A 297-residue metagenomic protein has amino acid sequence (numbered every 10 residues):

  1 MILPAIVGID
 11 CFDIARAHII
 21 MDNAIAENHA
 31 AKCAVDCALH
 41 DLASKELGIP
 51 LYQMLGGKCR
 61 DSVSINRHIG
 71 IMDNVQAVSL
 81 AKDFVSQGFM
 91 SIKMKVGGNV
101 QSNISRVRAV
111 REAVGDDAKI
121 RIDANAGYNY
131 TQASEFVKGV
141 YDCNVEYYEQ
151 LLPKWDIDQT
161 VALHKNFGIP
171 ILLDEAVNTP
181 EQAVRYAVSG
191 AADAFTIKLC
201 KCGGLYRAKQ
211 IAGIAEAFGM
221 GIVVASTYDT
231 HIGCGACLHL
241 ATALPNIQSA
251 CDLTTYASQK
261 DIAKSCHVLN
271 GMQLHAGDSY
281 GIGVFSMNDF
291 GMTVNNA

Functional and structural regions predicted by a protein language model:
M1-E46: Metal- or metallocofactor-binding catalytic centers and their adjacent structured scaffolds across diverse enzyme
I2, V35, G48, I92 (+7 more regions): Conserved, mostly hydrophobic/aromatic
L3-C11, A26, S86, E112-D116 (+5 more regions): Generic secondary-structure signature for well-ordered alpha-helical cores
F12-I14, L51-M54, Y147-K154, A225-T227 (+1 more regions): Flexible, glycine/charged-enriched surface loops at secondary-structure junctions
C37-I69: Glycine-rich, aromatic-flanked loop segments that form ligand/cofactor-binding clefts across common enzyme folds
G56-F167: Metal-dependent enolase-superfamily TIM-barrel catalytic cores that perform enediolate-based chemistry
N144, W155-L172, V177-G277: Shared catalytic-loop signature of beta/alpha-barrel
Q210, L269-N270, L274-A297: Structural signal for terminal/edge beta-strands and the immediately following C-terminal loop/tail that closes
